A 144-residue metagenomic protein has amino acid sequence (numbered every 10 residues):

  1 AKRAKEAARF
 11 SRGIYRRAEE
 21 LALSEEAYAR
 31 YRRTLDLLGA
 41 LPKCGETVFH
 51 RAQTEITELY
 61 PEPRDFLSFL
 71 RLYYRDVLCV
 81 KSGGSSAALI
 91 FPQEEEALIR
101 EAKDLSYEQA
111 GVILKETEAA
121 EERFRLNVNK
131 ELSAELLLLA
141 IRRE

Functional and structural regions predicted by a protein language model:
A1-F69, Y73-E144: Charged, glycine-rich active-site and insertion segments that engage polyanionic ligands
